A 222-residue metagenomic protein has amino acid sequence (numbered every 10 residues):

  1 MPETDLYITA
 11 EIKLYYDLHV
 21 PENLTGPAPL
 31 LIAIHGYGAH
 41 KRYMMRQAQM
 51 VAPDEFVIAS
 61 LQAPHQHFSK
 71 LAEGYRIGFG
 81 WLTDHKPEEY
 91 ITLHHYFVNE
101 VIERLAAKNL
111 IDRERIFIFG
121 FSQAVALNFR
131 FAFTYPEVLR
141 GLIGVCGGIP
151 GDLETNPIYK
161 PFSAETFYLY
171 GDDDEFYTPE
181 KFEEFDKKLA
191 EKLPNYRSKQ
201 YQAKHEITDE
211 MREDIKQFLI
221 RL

Functional and structural regions predicted by a protein language model:
T9-E22, G26-I111: Serine-hydrolase catalytic machinery in alpha/beta-hydrolase-like enzymes
H35-Y37, F119-F121, G171: Conserved alpha/beta-hydrolase "nucleophile elbow" surrounding the catalytic nucleophile
R46, R130-T134: Active-site signature of alpha/beta-hydrolase-fold catalytic machinery across serine- and Asp/Cys-nucleophile hydrolases
L110-G120: Alpha/beta-hydrolase fold nucleophile elbow
G120-A124, N128: Gly/Ala-rich beta-loop-alpha elbow adjacent to hydrolase catalytic centers
E137-I149: A conserved short beta-strand
F167, P179-L222: C-terminal catalytic histidine-bearing segment of alpha/beta-hydrolase fold enzymes
Y168-Y170, D174: Short beta-strand/loop motif that positions the catalytic acidic residue of the alpha/beta-hydrolase fold
